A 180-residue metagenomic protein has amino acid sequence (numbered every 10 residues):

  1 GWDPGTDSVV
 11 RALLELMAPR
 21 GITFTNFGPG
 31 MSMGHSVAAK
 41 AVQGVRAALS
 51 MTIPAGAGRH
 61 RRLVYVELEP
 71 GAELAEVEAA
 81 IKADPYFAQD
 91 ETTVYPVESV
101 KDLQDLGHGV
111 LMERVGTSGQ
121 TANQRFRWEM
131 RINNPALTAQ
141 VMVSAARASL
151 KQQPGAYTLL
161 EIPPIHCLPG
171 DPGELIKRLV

Functional and structural regions predicted by a protein language model:
G1-Q43: Glycine-/Pro-rich loop/turn segments that contact NAD(P) or position catalytic residues in Rossmann-like domains
V10-A12, A38, R62-L63, Q104-D105 (+1 more regions): Short amphipathic alpha-helical patches
I22-S32, A79, Q153-C167: Short alpha-helical "patches" and their helix-cap loops
T25, G30-R147: C-terminal substrate-binding/catalytic lobe of Rossmann-fold NAD(P)-dependent oxidoreductases
N123-V180: NAD(P)-dependent Rossmann-like dehydrogenase/reductase catalytic/cofactor-binding core
